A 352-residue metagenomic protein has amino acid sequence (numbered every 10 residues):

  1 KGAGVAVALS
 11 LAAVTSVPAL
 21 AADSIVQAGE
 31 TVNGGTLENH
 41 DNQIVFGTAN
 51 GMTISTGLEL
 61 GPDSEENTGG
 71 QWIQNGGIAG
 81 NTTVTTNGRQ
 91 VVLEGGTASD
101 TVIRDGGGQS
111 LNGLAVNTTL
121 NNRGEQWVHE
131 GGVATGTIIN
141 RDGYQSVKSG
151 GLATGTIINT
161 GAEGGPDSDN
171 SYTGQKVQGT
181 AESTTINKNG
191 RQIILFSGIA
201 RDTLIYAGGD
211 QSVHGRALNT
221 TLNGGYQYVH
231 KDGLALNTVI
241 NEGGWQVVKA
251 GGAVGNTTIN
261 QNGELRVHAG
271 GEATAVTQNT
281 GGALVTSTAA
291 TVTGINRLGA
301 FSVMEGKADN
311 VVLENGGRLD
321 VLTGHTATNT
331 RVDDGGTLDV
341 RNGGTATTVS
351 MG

Functional and structural regions predicted by a protein language model:
K1-A8, V14, L20: Bacterial Sec-dependent N-terminal signal peptides
S24, T31-E38, A49-S64, A79-T85 (+15 more regions): Short, T/G/N/S-enriched strand-turn elements that build extracellular solenoid repeat scaffolds
N42-V45, G69-I73, G88-V92, G107-N112 (+12 more regions): Extracellular beta-strand repeat scaffolds in secreted/surface proteins
